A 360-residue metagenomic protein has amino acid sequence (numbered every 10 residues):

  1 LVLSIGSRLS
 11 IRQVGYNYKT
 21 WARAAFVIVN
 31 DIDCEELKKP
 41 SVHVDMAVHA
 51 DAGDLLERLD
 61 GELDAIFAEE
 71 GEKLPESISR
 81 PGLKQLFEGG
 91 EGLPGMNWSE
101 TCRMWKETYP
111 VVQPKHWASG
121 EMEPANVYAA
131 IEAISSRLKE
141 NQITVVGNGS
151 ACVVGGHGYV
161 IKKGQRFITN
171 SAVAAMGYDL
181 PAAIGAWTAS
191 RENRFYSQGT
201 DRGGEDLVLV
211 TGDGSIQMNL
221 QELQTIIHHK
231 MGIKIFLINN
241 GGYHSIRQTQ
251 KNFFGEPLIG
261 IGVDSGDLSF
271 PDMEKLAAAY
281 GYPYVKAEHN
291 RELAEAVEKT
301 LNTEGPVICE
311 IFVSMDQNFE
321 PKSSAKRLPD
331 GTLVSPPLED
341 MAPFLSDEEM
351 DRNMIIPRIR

Functional and structural regions predicted by a protein language model:
L1-T101, V297, L301: Glycine-rich, acidic loop regions that bind phosphate or pyrophosphate groups
S4-I5, V29-N30, V48, T144-N148 (+3 more regions): General beta-strand structural signal in soluble alpha/beta enzymes
S10-I11, E123-N126, S215-M218: Active-site glycine- and acidic-residue-rich loops that bind and position anionic ligands or nucleotide-like cofactors
P40, H49, L56-L59, V154 (+1 more regions): Thiamine diphosphate
V44-D45, N141-T144, Y282: Short active-site oxyanion
V48, A52, L56, P94-W98 (+7 more regions): Generic structural signal for well-ordered, non-membrane alpha-helical segments in soluble metabolic enzymes
A68-E123, F312, A325-R360: Conserved acidic/glycine
E100-T200: Active-site diphosphate/adenylate-binding microenvironment
